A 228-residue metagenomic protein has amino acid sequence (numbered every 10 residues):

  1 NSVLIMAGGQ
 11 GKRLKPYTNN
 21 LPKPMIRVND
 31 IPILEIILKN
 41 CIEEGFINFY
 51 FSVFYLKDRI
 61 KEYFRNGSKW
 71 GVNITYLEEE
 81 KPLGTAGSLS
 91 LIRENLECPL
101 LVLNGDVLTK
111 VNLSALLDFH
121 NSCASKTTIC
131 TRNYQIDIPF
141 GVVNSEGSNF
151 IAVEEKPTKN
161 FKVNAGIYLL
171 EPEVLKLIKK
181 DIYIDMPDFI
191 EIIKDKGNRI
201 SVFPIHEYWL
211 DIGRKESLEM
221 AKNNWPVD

Functional and structural regions predicted by a protein language model:
N1-N19: N-terminal nucleotide-binding beta1-loop-alpha1 segment
S2, I47-F49, N73, K126-T127 (+1 more regions): Residues at the starts of beta-strands that form the adenosine-phosphate
Q10, D106-V107: Active-site metal-binding loops of divalent metal-dependent hydrolases
M25, V142-S145, I190, V202: A structural signal for short hydrophobic beta-strand segments in well-ordered beta-sheet cores
I31-N104, A115, L177-D181, R214: Conserved N-terminal catalytic core of the sugar/cofactor nucleotidyltransferase
L34, I60, I92, D106 (+4 more regions): Residue-level signal for inorganic ion chemistry
L100-L101, L108, S114-N121, Y134-I136 (+1 more regions): Catalytic-core segments of class I nucleotidyltransferases/pyrophosphorylases that form NMP-activated intermediates
C123-N133: A short, conserved acidic/glycine-rich loop-to-beta-strand motif that forms the donor nucleotide-sugar/metal
